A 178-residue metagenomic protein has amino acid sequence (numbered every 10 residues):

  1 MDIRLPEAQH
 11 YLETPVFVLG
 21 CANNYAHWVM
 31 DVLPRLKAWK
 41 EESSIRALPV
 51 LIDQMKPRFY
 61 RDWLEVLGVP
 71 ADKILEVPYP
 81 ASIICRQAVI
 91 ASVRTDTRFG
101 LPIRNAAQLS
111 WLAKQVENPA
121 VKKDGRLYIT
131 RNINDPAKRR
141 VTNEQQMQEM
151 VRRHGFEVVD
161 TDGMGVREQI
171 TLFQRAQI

Functional and structural regions predicted by a protein language model:
M1-I178: The feature primarily captures lumenal catalytic ectodomains of type II secretory-pathway glycosyltransferases
